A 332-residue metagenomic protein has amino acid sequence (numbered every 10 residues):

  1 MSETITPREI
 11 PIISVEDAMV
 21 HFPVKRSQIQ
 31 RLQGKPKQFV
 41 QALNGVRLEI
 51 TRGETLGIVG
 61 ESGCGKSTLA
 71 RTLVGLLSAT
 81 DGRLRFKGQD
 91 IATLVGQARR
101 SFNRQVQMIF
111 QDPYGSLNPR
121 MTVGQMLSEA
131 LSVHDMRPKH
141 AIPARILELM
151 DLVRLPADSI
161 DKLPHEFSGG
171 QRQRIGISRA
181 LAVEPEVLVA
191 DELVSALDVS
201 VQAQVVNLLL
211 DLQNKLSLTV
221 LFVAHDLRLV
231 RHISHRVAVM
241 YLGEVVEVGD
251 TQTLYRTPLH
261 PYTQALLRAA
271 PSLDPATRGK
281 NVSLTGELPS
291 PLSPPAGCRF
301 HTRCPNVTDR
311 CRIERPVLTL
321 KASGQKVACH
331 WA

Functional and structural regions predicted by a protein language model:
I5-P11, V24-G34, F39, V248-A332: Short catalytic/signature loops enriched in Gly
V74: Helix-to-loop junction immediately C-terminal to a conserved catalytic motif
G82-D90: Conserved ABC transporter NBD signature motif
D90, H140-D158, D211, L267-R268: Conserved ABC ATPase "signature" region
L163-F167, Q171: Conserved ABC ATPase signature
A182-E186: A short, proline-enriched helix->beta-strand linker immediately N-terminal to the Walker B motif in ABC-type P-loop
V189, L193-G279: P-loop NTP-binding/switch modules centered on Walker-like glycine-rich loops
